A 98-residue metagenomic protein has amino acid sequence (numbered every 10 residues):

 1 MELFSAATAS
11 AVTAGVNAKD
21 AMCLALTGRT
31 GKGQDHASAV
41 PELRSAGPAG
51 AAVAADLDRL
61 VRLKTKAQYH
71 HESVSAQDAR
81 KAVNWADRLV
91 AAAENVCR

Functional and structural regions predicted by a protein language model:
M1-R98: Terminal alpha-helical segments
